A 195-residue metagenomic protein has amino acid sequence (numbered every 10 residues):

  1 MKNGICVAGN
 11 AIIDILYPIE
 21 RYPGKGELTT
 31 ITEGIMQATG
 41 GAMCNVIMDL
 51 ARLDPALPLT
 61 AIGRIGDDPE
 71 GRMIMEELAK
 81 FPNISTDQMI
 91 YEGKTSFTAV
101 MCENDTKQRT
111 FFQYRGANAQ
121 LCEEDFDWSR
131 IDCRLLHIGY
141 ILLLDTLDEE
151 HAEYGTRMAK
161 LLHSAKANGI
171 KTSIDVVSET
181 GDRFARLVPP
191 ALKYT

Functional and structural regions predicted by a protein language model:
M1-I13, M75-I90, C102-T195: Ribokinase/PfkB-type carbohydrate-kinase core domain
M1-R64, P69-A79: Glycine-rich phosphate/adenosyl-contacting loop at the front of the ribokinase-like
G41-N45, P69, K94, T156 (+1 more regions): Conserved active-site and cofactor/substrate-binding residues in soluble primary-metabolism enzymes
I62-D67, P82-T95: Beta-strand->loop->alpha-helix junctions that form or flank phosphate-binding loops in nucleotide-handling enzymes
T95-C102: Short alpha-helix plus adjacent loop in nuclease-associated cores
